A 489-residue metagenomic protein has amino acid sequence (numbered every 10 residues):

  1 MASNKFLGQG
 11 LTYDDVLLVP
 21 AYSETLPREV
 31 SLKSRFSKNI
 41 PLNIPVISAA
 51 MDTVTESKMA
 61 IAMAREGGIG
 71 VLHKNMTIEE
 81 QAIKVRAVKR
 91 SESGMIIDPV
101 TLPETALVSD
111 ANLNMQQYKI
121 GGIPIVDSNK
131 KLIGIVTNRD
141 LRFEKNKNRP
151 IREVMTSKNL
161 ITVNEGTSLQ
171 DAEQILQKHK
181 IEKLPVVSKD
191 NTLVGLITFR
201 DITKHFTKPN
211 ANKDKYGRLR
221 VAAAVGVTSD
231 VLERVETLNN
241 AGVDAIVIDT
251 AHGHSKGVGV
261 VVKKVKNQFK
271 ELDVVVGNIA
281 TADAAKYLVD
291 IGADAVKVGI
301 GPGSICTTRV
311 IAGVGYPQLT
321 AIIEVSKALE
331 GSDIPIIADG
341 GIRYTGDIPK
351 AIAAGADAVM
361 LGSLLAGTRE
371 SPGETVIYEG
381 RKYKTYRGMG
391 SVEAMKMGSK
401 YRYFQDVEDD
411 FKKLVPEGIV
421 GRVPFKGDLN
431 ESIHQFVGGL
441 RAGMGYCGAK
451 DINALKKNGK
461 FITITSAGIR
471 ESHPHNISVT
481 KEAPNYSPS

Functional and structural regions predicted by a protein language model:
M1-Y22, L102, N164, D171-Q174 (+4 more regions): Alpha/beta catalytic cores of nucleotide-metabolism and tRNA/nucleoside-modifying enzymes
R28, T77-R86, E144-N148, T192-N212 (+5 more regions): Active-site-adjacent beta->alpha loops and helix N-cap segments on the catalytic face of soluble alpha/beta enzymes
R28-L42, A49-M51, E80-Y118, I125-D127 (+5 more regions): Bateman/CBS regulatory modules and CBS-like beta-alpha motifs in cytosolic regions of diverse proteins
P41-S48, G94-P99, D214-A224, K266-A280 (+2 more regions): Short beta-strand/loop segments at the ligand-binding rim of alpha/beta enzyme cores
K58-I61, E233-A241, V274, A280-V298 (+2 more regions): Catalytic cores of alpha/beta
R65-E80, K189, V243-S255, D294-A312 (+1 more regions): Glycine-rich phosphate-binding active-site loops on the catalytic face of alpha/beta enzymes
L72-N75, T101-L102, G122-P124, T162-V163 (+6 more regions): Catalytic beta/alpha-barrel core
L72-T77, I120, P124, L132-K147 (+4 more regions): Short beta->alpha transition motifs characteristic of CBS
